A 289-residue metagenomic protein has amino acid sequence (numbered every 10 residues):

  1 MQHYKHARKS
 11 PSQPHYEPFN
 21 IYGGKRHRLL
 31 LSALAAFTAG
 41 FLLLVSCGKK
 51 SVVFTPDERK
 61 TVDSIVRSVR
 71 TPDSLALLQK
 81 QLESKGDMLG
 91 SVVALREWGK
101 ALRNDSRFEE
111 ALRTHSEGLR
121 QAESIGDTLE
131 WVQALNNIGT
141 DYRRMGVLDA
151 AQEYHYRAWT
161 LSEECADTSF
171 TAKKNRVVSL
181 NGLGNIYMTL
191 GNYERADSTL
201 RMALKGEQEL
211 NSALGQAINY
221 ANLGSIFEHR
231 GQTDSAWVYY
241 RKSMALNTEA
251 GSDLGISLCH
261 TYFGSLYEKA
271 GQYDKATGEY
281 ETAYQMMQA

Functional and structural regions predicted by a protein language model:
C47-E97, R103, E109: N-terminal leader/linker segments that initiate helical-solenoid repeat arrays
D63-R67, V93-N104, E130-R144, T171-T189 (+3 more regions): Conserved alpha-helical positions within TPR/SEL1-like repeat arrays
S64, D73-S74, M88-S91, T128 (+4 more regions): Coil residues (strongly favoring Ser/Thr
Q79-E83, L102, A122-E123, Y142 (+8 more regions): Eukaryotic all-alpha helical interaction scaffolds
S84-D87, S124-D127, E164-T171, G206-S212 (+2 more regions): Short coil/turn linkers that connect adjacent helices within long alpha-helical scaffolds, especially alpha-solenoid
